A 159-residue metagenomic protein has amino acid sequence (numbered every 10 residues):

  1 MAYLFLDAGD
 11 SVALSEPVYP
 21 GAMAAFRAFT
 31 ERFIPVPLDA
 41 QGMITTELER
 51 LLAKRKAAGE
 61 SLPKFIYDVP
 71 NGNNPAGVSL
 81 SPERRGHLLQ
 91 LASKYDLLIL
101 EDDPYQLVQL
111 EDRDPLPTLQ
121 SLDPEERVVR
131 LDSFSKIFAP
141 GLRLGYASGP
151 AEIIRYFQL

Functional and structural regions predicted by a protein language model:
M1-Y95, Q106-E125: Conserved core of the PLP fold type I
Q41, L98, A147: Residues that recognize and position ribonucleotide moieties
K64-F65, L97-L98, V129, L144: Short, Asp-centered acidic motifs that coordinate Mg2+ and/or phosphate in catalytic or ligand-binding sites
D102: Glycine-centered flexible beta-alpha turn that most often forms the glycine-rich phosphate-binding loop
S121-L159: Conserved core segment of the aminotransferase class I/II
